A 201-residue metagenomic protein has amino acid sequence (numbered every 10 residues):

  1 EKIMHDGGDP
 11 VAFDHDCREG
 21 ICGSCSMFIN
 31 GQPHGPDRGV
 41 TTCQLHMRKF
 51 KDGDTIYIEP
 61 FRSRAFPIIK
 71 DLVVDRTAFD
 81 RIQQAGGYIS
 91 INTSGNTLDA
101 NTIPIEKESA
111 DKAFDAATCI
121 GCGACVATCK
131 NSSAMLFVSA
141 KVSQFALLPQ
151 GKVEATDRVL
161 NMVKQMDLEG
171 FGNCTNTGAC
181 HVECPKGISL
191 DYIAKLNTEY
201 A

Functional and structural regions predicted by a protein language model:
E1-D9, E59-A201: Ferredoxin-type iron-sulfur electron-transfer modules in oxidoreductases and energy-metabolism complexes
E1-N30: A basic, amphipathic helix-loop patch mediating RNA/tRNA/ribosome contacts
F13-C17, G35, F137: Short, surface-exposed helix-loop/turn micro-motifs enriched in polar/charged residues
C22, M27-N30, R48, A124 (+2 more regions): Mature cores of small secreted peptide/protein domains
S24-A78: A generic, well-ordered mixed alpha/beta core segment in the N-terminal half of proteins
